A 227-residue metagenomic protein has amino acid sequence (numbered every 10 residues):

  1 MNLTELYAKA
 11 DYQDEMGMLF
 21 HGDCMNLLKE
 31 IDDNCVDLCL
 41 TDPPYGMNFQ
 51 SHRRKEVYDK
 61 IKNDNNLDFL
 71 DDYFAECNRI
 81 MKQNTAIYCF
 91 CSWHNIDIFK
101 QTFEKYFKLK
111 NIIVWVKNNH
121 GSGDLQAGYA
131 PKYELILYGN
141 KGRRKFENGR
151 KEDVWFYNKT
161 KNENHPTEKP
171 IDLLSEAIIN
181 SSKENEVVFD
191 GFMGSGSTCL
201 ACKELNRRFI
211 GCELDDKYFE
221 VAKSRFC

Functional and structural regions predicted by a protein language model:
M1, E5-G211, D215-E220: Core catalytic lobe of class I
V221, R225: Short functional hotspots where side chains directly engage DNA or cofactors
